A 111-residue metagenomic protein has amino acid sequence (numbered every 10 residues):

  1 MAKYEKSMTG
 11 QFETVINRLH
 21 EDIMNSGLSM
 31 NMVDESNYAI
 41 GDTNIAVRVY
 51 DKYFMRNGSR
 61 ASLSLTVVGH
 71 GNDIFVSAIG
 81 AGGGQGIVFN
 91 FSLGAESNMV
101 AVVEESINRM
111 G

Functional and structural regions predicted by a protein language model:
M1-G27: Terminal, regulation- and interaction-focused segments at domain boundaries
Y4-M8, A46-K52, V67: Short beta-strand element of the conserved SAM-dependent methyltransferase core
G10, T14, R60, G94 (+1 more regions): Conserved active-site and cofactor/substrate-binding residues in soluble primary-metabolism enzymes
R18, D22-N25, S29, S64 (+1 more regions): Conserved mixed alpha/beta catalytic, RNA-binding, or beta-rich assembly cores of soluble enzyme, regulatory
H20-L63: Ser/Thr-rich, low-complexity intrinsically disordered terminal regions
N57-F89: Beta-strand/loop substructures that line and gate deep hydrophobic ligand-binding cavities in soluble
A95-G111: Well-ordered alpha/beta subsegment
